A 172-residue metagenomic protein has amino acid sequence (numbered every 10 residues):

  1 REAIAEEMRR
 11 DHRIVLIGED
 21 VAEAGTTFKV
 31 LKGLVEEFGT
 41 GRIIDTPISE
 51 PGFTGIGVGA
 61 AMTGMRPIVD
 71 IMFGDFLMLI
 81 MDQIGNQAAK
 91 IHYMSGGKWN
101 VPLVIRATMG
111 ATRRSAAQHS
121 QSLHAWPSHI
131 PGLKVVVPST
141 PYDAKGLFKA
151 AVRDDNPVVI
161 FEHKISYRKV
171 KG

Functional and structural regions predicted by a protein language model:
R1-E162, S166: Thiamine diphosphate
R168-G172: Glycine/aspartate-rich loop-and-adjacent alpha/beta segment that forms the canonical ThDP
